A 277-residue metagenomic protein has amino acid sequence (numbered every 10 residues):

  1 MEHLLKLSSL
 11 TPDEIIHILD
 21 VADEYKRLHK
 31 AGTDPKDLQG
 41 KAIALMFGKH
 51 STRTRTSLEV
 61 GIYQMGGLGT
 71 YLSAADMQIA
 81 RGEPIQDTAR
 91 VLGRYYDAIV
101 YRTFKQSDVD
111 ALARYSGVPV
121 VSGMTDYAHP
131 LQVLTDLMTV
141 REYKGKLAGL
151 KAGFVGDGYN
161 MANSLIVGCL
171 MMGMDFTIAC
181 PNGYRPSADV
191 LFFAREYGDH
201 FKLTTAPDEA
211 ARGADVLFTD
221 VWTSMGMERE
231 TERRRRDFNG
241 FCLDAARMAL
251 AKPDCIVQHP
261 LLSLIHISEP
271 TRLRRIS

Functional and structural regions predicted by a protein language model:
M1-T56, V60: Positively charged, low-complexity intrinsically disordered leader regions
A42, F47-Y95: Active-site cofactor/substrate anionic-group-binding motifs, chiefly glycine- and Lys/Arg-rich phosphate-binding loops
G48-V60, K144-T219: Glycine-rich phosphate/diphosphate-binding loop of Rossmann-like nucleotide-binding domains
R90, D97-G168, H259: Anion-binding alpha/beta catalytic cores of soluble intermediary-metabolism enzymes, centered on
G93, A113, A210-R212, M248: A short, aliphatic-rich alpha-helical micro-motif
M171, A246-D254: Short, conserved loop/helix-junction motifs that constitute active-site signature segments in enzyme catalytic cores
V221-F241: Glycine/threonine-rich flexible loop motifs
I265-S277: Single conserved hydrophobic/aromatic residue that forms the stacking wall/gate of nucleotide- or nucleobase-binding
